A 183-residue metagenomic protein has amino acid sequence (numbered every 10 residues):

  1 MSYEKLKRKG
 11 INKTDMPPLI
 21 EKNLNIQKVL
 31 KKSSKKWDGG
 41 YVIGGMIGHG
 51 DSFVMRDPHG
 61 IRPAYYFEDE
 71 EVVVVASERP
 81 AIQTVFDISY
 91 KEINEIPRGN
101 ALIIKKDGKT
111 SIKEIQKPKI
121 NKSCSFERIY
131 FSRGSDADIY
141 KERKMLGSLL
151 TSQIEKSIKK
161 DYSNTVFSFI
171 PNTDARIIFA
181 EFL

Functional and structural regions predicted by a protein language model:
M1-I96, I103-P171: Conserved short alpha-helical segments that host acidic/polar catalytic motifs at enzyme active sites
N172-L183: Carboxylate/His-rich catalytic cores and anion/metal-binding grooves
